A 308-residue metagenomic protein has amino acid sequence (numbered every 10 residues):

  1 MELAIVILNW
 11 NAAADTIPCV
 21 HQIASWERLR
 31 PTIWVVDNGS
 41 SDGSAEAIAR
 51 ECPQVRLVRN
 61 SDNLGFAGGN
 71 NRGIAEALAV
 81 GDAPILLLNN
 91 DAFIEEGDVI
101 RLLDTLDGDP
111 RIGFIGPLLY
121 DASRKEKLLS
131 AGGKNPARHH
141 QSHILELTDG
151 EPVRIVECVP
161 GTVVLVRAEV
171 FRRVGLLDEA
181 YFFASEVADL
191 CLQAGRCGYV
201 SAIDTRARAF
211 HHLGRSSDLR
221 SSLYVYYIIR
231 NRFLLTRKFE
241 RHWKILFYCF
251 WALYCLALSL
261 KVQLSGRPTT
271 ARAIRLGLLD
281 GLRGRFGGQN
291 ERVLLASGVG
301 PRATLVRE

Functional and structural regions predicted by a protein language model:
D15-I17, D42-R50: Acidic helix N-cap motif at the loop->helix transition within catalytic regions of sugar-transfer enzymes
H21-R30: Short, acidic, metal-binding catalytic loop of nucleotide-sugar glycosyltransferases
Q22, D37-E46, D62, A92: A conserved acidic beta->alpha catalytic loop
N60-V80: Glycine-rich, basic loop-to-helix element that forms the pyrophosphate-binding segment of sugar-nucleotide handling
G68-R72, A92-L176: Acidic/His-rich active-site region of diverse nucleotide-sugar glycosyltransferases
D82-F93: Short beta-strand-to-loop acidic/aromatic patch adjacent to the donor-nucleotide binding site
E157-V166, V170-L176, A180-R208: A short, conserved alpha-helix in the catalytic core of glycosyltransferases
L223-I228, R241-E308: Non-catalytic, C-terminal membrane-associated alpha-helical segments of glycosyltransferases
